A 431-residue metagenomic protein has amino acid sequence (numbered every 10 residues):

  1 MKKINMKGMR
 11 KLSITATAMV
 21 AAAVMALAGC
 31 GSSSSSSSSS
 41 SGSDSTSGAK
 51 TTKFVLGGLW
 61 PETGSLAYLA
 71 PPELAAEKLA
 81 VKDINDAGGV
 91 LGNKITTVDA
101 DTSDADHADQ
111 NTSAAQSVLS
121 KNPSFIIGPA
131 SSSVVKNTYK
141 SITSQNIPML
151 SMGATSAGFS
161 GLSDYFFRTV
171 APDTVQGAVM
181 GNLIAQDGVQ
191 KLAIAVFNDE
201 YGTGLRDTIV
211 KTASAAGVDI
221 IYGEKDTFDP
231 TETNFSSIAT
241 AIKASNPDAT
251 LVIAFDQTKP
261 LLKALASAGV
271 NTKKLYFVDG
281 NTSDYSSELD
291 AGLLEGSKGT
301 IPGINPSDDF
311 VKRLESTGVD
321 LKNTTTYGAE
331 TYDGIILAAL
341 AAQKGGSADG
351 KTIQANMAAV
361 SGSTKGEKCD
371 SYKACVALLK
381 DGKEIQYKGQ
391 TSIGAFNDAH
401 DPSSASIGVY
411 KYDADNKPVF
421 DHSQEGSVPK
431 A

Functional and structural regions predicted by a protein language model:
K2-A431: Extracytosolic ligand-binding ectodomains
